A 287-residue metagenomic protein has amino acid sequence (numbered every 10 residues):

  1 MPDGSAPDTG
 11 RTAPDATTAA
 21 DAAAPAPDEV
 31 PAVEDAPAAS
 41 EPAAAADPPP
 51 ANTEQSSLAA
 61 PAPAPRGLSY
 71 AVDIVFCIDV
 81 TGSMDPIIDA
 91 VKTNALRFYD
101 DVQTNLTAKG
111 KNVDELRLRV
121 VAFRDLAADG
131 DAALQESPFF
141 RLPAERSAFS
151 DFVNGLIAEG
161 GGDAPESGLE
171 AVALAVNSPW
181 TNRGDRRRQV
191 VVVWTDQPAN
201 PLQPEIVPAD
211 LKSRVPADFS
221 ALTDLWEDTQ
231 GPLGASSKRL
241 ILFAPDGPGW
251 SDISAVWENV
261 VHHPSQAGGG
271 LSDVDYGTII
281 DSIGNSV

Functional and structural regions predicted by a protein language model:
G4, R11, A19, D28-V75 (+1 more regions): Acidic, polar low-complexity linker/tail segments
P63-S69, T107-N112, A175-Q189, T229-G234: Surface-exposed acidic, glycine-flexible loop patches that form ligand/cofactor-binding and adhesion interfaces
R66-G67, E205, W257-V287: C-terminal "exit" segments of structured domains
L68-S137, V172-L174, V191-W194, I241: Von Willebrand factor
V80-M84, R124-A128, A158-A164, D196-P201 (+1 more regions): Solvent-exposed loop/turn segments at secondary-structure junctions within structured extracellular/periplasmic domains
E115-G155, S251-W257: Short beta-strand-loop
S137-Q189, A199: Von Willebrand factor
Q197-W257: VWA/integrin I-like adhesion module and closely mimicked acidic/polar interface patches used
